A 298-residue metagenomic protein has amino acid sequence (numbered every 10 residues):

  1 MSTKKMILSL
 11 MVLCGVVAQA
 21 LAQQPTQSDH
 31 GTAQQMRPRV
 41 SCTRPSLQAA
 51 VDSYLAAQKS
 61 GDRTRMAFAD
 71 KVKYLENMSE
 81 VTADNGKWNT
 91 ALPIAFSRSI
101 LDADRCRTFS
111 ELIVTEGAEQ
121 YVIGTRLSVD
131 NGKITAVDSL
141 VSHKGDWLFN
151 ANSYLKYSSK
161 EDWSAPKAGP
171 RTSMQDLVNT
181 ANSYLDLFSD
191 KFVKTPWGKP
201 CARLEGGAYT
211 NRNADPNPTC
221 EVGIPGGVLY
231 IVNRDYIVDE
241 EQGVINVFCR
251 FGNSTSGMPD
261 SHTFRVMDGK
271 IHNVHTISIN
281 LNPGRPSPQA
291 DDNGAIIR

Functional and structural regions predicted by a protein language model:
M1-L10: Bacterial N-terminal signal peptides that target proteins for export
K5, Q19-Q23: Post-cleavage N-terminal segment of exported redox proteins
S9-A18: Bacterial N-terminal signal peptides
A22-R298: C-terminal and inter-domain tail/linker signature
